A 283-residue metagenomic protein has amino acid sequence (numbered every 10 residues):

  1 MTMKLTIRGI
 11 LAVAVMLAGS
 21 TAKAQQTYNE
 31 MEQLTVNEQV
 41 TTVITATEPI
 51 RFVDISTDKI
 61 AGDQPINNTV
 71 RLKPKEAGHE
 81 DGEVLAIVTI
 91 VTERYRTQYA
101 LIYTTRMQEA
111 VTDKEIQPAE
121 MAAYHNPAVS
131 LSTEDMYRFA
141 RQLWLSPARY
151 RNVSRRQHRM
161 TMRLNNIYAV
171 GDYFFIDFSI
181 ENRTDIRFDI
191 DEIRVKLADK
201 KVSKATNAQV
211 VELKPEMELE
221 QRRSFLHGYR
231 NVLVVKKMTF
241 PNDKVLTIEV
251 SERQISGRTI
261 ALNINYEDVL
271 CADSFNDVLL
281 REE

Functional and structural regions predicted by a protein language model:
M1-I10: Bacterial N-terminal signal peptides that target proteins for export
G9-A18: Bacterial N-terminal signal peptides
S20-A24: Sec/Tat signal peptide C-region and signal peptidase I cleavage site
Q25-E283: A general "mature secreted/periplasmic domain" signal
